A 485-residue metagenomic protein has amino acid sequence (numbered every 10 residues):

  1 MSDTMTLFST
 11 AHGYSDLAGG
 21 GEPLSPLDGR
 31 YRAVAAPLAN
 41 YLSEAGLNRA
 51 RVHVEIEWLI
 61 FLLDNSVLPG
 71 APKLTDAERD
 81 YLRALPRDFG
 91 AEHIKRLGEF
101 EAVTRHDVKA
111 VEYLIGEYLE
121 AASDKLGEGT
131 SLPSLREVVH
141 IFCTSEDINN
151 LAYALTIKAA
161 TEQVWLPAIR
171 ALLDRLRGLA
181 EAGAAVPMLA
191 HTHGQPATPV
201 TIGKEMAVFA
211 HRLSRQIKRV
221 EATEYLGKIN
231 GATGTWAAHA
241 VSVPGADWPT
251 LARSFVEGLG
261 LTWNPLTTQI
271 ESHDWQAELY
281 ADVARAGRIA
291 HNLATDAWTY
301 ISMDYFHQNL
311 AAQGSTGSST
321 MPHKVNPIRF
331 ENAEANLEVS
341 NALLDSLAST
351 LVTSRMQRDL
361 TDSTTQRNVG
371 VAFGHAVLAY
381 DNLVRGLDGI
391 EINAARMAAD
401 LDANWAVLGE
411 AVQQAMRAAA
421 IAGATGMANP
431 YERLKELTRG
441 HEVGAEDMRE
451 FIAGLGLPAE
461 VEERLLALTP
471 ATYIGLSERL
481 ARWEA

Functional and structural regions predicted by a protein language model:
S2-R49, F100-R105, F306, S318-A485: Glycine-rich cofactor/substrate-binding loops
S2-W236, V243-S254, G317, F330 (+4 more regions): A helix-coil-helix interface module used to build multimeric assemblies and to scaffold catalytic/cofactor sites
D28-R30, G127-G129, V186, A252-Q269 (+2 more regions): Acidic-glycine-rich active-site phosphate/pyrophosphate-binding loop
W58-F61, Y118, A122, L172 (+13 more regions): Amphipathic alpha-helices that form helix-helix packing interfaces
V108, I169, I202, M206 (+4 more regions): Hydrophobic packing residues in well-ordered alpha-helices of helical domains and bundles
S145, A240-P244, V256-G258, W263-I270 (+4 more regions): A structural signal for small-residue-enriched, beta-sheet-centric alpha/beta enzyme cores and oligomeric scaffold folds
K204, A277-R285, V412-A422: Short, well-ordered beta-strand elements within core beta-sheets of diverse protein domains
V243-N341: Acidic, glycine-rich loop-and-beta core segments that form the ion-binding/anion-interacting portion of active sites
